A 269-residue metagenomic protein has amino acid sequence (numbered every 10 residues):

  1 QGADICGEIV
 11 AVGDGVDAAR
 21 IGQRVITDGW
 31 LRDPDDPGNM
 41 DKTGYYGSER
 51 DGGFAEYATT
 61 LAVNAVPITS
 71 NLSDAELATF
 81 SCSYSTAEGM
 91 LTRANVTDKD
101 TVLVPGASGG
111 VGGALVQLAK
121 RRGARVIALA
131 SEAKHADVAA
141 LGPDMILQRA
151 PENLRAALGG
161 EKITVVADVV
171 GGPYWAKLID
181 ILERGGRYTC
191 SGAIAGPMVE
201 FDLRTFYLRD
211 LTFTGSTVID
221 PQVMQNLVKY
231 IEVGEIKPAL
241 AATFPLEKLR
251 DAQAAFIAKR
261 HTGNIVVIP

Functional and structural regions predicted by a protein language model:
Q1-P34, T69-N71: Glycine-rich beta-strand-centered segment in the early N-terminal region that forms part of a ligand/cofactor-binding
G29-G106: NAD(P)H dinucleotide-binding glycine-rich loop of Rossmann-like/cofactor-binding domains, especially the beta1-alpha1
L72-P151: Mid-domain Rossmann-like dinucleotide-binding core that forms the NAD(H)/NADP(H) cofactor-binding site
G89, P221-P269: C-terminal hydrophobic helical "lid"/dimerization subdomain of Rossmann-like NAD(P)H-dependent oxidoreductases
I127-A130, A139-R209: Glycine-rich cofactor phosphate-binding loops and adjacent beta1-alpha1 units of small-molecule cofactor enzyme domains
R184-S191, E200-L240: Rossmann-fold dehydrogenase core element
